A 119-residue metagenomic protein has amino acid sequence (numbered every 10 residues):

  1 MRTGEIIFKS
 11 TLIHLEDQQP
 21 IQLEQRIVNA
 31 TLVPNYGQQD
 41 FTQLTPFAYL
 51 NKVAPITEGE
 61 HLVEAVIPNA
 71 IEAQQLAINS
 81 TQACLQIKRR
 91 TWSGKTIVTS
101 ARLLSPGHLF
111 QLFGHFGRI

Functional and structural regions predicted by a protein language model:
M1-I119: C-terminal all-alpha effector/ligand-binding and dimerization domain of prokaryotic HTH-type transcriptional repressors
